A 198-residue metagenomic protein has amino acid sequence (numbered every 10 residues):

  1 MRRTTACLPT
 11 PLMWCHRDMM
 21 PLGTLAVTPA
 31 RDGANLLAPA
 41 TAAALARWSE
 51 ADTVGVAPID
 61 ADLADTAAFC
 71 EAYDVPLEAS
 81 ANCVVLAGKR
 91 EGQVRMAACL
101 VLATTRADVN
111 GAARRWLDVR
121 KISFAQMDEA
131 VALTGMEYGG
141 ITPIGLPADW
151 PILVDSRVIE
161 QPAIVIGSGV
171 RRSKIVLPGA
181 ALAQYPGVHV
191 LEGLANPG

Functional and structural regions predicted by a protein language model:
M1-R2, H16: Short, intrinsically disordered low-complexity segments
R2-L8: Extreme N-terminal basic, low-complexity initiation segments that serve as generic localization/processing leaders
P9-G198: Extended, low-hydrophobicity, polar/charged segments
